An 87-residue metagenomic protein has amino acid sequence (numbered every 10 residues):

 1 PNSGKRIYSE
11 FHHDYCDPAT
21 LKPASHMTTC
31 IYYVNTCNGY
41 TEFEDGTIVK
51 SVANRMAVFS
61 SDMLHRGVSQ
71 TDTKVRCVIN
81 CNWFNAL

Functional and structural regions predicted by a protein language model:
P1-K5: Acidic, glycine-rich loop-and-strand cores that form catalytic or ligand-binding grooves in diverse globular domains
R6-Y8, P18, S25-M27, Y33-V52: A short beta-strand-loop-beta hairpin characteristic of the jelly-roll/cupin
E10-F11, L64-D72: Short beta-strand His + acidic residue motifs that chelate non-heme Fe in jelly-roll/DSBH and cupin folds
Y15, V34, S61-M63, W83: Short, flexible loop/turn elements at secondary-structure junctions
T29-Y32, T73-L87: A short hydrophobic beta-strand segment most commonly corresponding to one strand of the jelly-roll/cupin
E42, V58-F59, N80-C81: Conserved active-site loop/cleft motifs that coordinate metal ions or position small ligands
D45, S61, T71-T73: Short loop/turn positions at the edges of beta-strands in beta-sheet-rich folds
V49-R66: Conserved metal-binding segment of the jelly-roll/cupin
